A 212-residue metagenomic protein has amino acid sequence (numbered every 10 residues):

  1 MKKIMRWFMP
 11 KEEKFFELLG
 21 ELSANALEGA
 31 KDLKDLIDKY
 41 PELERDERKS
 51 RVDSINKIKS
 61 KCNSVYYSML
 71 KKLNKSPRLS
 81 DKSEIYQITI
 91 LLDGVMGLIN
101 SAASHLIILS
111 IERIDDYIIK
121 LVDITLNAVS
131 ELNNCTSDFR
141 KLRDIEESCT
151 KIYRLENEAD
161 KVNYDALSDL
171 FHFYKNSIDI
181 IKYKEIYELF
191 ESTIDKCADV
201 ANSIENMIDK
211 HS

Functional and structural regions predicted by a protein language model:
M1-S212: Cytosolic, long alpha-helical scaffolding segments
